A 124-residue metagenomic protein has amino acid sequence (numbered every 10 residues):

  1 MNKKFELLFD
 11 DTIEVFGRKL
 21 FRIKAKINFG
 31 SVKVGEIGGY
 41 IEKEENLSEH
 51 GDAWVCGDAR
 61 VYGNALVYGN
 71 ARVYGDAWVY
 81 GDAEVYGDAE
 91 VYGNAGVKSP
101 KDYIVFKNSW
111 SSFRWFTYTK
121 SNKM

Functional and structural regions predicted by a protein language model:
M1-C56: Extended, small-residue-rich solenoid/repeat segments and analogous flexible loops that form exposed scaffolds
M1-K3, V32-V34, E42, G63 (+4 more regions): Generic cytosolic/nucleocytoplasmic N-terminal low-complexity/intrinsically disordered segments
K4, F9, G96-M124: Intrinsically disordered, low-complexity terminal regions
S48-P100: A detector of tandem-repeat and repeat-rich interaction/domain scaffolds
